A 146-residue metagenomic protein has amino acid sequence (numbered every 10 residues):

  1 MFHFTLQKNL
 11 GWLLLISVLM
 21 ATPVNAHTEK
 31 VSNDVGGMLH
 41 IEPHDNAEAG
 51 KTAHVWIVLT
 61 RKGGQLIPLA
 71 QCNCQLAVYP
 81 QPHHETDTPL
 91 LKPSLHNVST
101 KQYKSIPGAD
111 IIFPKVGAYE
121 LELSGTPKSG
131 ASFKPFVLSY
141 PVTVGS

Functional and structural regions predicted by a protein language model:
M1, L19, T88: Extended interaction regions within the primary functional domain
F2-W12: Bacterial N-terminal signal peptides that target proteins for export
G11-A21: Bacterial N-terminal signal peptides
P23-S146: N-terminal soluble domains immediately following signal/targeting peptides that reside in extracytoplasmic
